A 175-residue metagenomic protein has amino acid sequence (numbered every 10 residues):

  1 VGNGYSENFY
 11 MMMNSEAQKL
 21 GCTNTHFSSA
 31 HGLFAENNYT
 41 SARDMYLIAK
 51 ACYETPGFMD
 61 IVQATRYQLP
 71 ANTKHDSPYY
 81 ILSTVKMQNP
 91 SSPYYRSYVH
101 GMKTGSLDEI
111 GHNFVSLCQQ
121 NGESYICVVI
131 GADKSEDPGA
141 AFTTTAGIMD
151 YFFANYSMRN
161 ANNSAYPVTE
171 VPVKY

Functional and structural regions predicted by a protein language model:
V1, S28-L33, A64-Y67: Short linear capping/connector segments at secondary-structure termini
V1-M13, M45-I48: Alpha-helical scaffold elements that line and support the substrate/ligand-binding pocket of soluble hydrolases
S6, A30-Y39: A glycine-rich, coil/turn loop motif that links secondary-structure elements
S6-H26: Short, charged, amphipathic alpha-helices and their helix-cap/turn boundaries
C22-T23, E36-Y39, R43-Y175: Domain-terminus/edge residues, biased toward the C-terminal soluble/receptor-binding domains of extracytoplasmic
